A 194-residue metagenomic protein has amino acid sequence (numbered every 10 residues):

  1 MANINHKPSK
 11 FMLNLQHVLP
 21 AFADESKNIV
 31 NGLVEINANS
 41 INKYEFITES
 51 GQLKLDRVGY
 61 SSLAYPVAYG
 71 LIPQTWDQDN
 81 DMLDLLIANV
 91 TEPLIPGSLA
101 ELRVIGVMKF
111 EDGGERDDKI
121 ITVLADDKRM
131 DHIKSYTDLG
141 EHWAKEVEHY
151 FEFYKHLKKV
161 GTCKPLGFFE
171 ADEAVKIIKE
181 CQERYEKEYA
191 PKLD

Functional and structural regions predicted by a protein language model:
A2-D194: Hydrophobic N-terminal alpha-helices or hydrophobic patches in metabolic proteins across all domains of life
